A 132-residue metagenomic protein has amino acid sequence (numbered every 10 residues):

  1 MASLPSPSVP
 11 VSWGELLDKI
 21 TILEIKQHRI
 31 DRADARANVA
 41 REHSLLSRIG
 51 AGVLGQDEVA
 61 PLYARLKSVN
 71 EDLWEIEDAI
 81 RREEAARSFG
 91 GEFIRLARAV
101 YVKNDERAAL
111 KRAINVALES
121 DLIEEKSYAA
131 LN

Functional and structural regions predicted by a protein language model:
A2-N132: Extended, charge-rich alpha-helical interface modules
